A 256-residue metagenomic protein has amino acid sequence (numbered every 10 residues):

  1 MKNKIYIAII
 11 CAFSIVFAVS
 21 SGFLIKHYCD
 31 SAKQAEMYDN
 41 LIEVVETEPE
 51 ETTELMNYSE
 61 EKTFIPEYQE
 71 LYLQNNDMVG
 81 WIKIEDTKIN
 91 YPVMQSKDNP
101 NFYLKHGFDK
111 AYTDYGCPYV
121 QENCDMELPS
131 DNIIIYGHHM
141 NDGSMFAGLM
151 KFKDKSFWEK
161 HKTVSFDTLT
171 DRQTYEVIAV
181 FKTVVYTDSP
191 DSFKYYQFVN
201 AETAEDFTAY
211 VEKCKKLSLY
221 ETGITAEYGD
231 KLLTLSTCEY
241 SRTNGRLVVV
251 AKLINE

Functional and structural regions predicted by a protein language model:
M1-S14: N-terminal Sec-pathway targeting helices
F17-E256: Solvent-exposed, non-transmembrane regions of membrane-associated and secreted proteins
